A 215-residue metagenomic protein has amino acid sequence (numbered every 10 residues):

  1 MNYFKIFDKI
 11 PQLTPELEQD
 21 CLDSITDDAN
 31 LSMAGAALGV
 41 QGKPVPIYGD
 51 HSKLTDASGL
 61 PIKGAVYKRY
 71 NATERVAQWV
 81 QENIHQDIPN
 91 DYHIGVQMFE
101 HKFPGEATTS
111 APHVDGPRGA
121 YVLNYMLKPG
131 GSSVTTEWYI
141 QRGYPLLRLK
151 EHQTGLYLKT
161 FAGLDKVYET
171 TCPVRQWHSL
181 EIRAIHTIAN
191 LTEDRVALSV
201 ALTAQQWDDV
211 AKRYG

Functional and structural regions predicted by a protein language model:
M1-E74, L191-D194, V200, A204-G215: N-terminal auxiliary "cap/dimerization" subdomain that precedes the catalytic jelly-roll/cupin core of mononuclear
Y3, H93-V96, A107-T109, R118-N124 (+2 more regions): Extracellular structured ligand-interaction cores
C21-A29, V80-P89, H178: Hydrophobic, Leu/Ile/Phe/Ala-enriched alpha-helical segments that form helix-helix packing faces
G64-V96: Short N-terminal edge-element motif at the start of the domain
I84-N90, P112-P117, E169-T171, I188-L191: A general structural signal for short secondary-structure junctions and capping/turn motifs
Q86-Y92, K128-S133, D208: Secondary-structure boundary elements
Q97, K102-V174: Catalytic core of non-heme Fe(II) oxygenases with the double-stranded beta-helix
K150-G215: Catalytic core of Fe(II)/2-oxoglutarate
